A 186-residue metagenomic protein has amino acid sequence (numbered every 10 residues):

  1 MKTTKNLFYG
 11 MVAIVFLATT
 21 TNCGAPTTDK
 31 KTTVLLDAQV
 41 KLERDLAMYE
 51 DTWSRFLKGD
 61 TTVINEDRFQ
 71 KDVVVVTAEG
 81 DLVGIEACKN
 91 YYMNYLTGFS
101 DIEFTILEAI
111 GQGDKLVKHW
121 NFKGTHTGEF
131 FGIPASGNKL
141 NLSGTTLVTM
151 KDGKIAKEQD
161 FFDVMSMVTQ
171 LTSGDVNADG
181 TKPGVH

Functional and structural regions predicted by a protein language model:
K2-G10: Bacterial N-terminal signal peptides that target proteins for export
A18-N22: C-terminal motif of bacterial Sec signal peptides marking the signal peptidase cleavage site
C23-D67, K71, A178-H186: Short, low-complexity N-terminal intrinsically disordered segments enriched in polar/charged residues
E43, T62-L116: A solvent-exposed, acidic/Ser-Thr-rich amphipathic alpha-helical stretch
A109-V117, T149-A156: A short, structured loop/turn motif at beta-sheet edges
D114-H126: A short hydrophobic beta-strand element
G124-D152: Exposed beta-sheet edge and beta->alpha loop/turn motif
A156-H186: Low-complexity, intrinsically disordered terminal/linker segments enriched in charged and Gly/Pro repeats
